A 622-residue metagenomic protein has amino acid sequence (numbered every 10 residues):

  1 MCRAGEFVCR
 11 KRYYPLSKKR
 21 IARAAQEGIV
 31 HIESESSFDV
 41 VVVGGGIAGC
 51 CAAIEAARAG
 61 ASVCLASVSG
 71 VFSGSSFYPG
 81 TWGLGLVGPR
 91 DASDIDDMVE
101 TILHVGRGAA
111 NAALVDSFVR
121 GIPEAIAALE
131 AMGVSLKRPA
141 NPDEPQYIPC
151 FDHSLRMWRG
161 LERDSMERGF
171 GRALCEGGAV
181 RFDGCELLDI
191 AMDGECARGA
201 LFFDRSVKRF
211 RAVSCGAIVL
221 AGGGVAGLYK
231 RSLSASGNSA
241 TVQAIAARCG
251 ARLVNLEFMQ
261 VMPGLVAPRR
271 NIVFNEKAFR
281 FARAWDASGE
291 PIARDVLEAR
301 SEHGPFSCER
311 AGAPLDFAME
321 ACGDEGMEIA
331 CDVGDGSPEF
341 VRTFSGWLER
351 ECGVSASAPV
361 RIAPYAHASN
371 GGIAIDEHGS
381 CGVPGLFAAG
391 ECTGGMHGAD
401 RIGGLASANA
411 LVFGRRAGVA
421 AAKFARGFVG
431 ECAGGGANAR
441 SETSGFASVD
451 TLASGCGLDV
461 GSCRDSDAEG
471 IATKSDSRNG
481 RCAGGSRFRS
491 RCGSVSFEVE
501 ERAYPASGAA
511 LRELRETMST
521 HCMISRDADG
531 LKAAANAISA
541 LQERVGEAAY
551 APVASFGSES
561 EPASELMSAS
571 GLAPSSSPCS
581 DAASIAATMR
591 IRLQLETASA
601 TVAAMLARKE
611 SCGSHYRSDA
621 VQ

Functional and structural regions predicted by a protein language model:
C9-F38, E55, A59-A61, G70-P79 (+6 more regions): Glycine- and aromatic-enriched mobile tails/lids
S36-F38, K208-A217, G382: Core beta-strand elements of the Rossmann-like FAD/NAD(P) dinucleotide-binding domain in flavoenzyme oxidoreductases
V40-L65: N-terminal Rossmann-like FAD-binding beta1-loop-alpha1 element of flavoenzymes
S69-E100, F274: Conserved N-terminal glycine-rich FAD pyrophosphate-binding loop of Rossmann-like flavoproteins
I122-R209, A221, M262-R269, F274-N275 (+1 more regions): Conserved redox-cofactor binding core of oxidoreductases
D189-V207, A356-T393: FAD-site-proximal beta/loop scaffold in flavoenzymes
A217-N271, D400-A420: Glycine-rich loop(s) and the adjacent beta-strand/alpha-helix scaffold that form part
I245, A251-A356, A420-R426, S490: An anion/pyrophosphate-binding glycine-rich loop and adjacent beta-alpha core in soluble alpha-beta enzymes
